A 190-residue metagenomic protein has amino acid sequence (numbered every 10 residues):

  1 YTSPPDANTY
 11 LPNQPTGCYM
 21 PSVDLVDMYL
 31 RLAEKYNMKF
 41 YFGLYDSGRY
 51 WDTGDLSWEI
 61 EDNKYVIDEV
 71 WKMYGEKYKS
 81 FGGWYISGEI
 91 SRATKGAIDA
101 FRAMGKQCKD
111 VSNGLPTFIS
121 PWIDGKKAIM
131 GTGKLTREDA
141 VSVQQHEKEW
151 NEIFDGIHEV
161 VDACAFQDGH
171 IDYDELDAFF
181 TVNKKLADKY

Functional and structural regions predicted by a protein language model:
Y1-Y190: Glycan-processing catalytic domains of CAZymes
